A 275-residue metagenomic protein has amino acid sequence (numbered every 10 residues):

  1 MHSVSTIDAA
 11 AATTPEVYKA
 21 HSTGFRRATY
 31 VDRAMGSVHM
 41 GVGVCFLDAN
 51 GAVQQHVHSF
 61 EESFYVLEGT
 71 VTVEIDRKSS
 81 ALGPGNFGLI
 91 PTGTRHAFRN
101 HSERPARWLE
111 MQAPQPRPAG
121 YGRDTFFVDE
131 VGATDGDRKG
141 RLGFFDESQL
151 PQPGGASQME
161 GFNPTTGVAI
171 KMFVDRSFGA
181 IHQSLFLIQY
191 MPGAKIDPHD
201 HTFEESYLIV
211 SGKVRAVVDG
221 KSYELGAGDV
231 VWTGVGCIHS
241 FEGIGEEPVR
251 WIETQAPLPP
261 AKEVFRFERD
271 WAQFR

Functional and structural regions predicted by a protein language model:
M1-H39, A119-H182, R266-R275: A short, N-terminal "cap"/entry segment at the start of jelly-roll beta-barrel domains of the cupin/DSBH fold
G24-T29, G43-H58, G167, F186-H201: Conserved short histidine dyad/triad with adjacent acidic residue
V42-C45, L185-I188, D197, V214-A216 (+4 more regions): A structural feature that tracks compact, well-ordered secondary-structure segments with a strong bias toward
F60-T72, D76, F203-R215, D219: Glycine- and acidic-residue-biased ligand/ion/polar-headgroup-sensing regions
S63, L89, E103-Y121, W232 (+1 more regions): A short hydrophobic beta-strand segment most commonly corresponding to one strand of the jelly-roll/cupin
R77-T92, G220-G236: Short acidic-glycine-tyrosine-enriched beta hairpin
R99-H101, E242-I244: Asparagine-centered strand-capping/turn motif at beta-strand->loop junctions
